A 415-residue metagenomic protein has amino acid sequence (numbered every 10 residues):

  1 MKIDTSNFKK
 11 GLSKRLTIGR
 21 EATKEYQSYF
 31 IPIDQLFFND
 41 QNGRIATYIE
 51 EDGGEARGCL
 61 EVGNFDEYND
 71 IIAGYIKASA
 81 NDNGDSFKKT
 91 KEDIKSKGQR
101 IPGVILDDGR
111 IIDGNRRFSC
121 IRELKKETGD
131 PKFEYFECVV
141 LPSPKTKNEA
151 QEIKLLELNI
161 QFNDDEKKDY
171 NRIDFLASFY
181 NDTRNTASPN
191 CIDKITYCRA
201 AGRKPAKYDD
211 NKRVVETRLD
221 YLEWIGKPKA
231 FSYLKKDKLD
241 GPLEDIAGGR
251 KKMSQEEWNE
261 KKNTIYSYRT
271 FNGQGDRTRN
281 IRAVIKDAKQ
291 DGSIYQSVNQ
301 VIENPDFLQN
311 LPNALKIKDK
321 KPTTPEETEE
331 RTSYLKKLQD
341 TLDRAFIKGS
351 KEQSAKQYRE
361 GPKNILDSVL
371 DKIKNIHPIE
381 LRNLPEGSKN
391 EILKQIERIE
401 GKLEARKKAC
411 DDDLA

Functional and structural regions predicted by a protein language model:
M1-K132: Short, charged/polar connector segments at secondary-structure boundaries
M1-K14, Q27, Y208, I373-I376 (+1 more regions): An acidic, glycine-rich, mixed-charge low-complexity segment common to nucleic-acid enzymes
A78-S79, K126, K132-I225: Amphipathic, charge-rich alpha-helical segments that serve as recognition/docking helices
R116-P131, R279-Q296, E303-P305: Short active-site loop/helix that positions an aromatic residue
G129-F136, G202-D287: Amphipathic alpha-helical "recognition" segments
N190-D240, A288-Q339: C-terminal intrinsically disordered extensions
L243, A247, K262, P312 (+4 more regions): Residue-level detector of alpha-helical secondary structure
N313-I396: Charged/polar low-complexity intrinsically disordered segments, enriched in acidic residues
